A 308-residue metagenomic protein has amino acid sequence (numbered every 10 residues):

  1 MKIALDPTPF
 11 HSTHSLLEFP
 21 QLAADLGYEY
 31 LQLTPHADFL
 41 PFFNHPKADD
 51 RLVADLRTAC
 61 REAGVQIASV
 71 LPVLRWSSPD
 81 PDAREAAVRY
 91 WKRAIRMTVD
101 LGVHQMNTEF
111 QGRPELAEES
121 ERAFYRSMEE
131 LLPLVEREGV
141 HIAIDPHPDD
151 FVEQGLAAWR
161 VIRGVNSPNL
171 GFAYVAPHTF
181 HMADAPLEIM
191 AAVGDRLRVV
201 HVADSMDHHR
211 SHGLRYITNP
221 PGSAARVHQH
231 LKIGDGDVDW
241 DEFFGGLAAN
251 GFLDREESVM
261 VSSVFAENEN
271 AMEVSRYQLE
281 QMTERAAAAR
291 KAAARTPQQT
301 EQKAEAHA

Functional and structural regions predicted by a protein language model:
M1-P7, A68-S78, N107, G112: N-terminal small/glycine-rich loop or linker at the start of catalytic domains across soluble metabolic enzymes
K2-T8, L31, A37, R126-K232 (+4 more regions): Acidic/histidine-rich catalytic cores of soluble enzymes
F10, S258-A271, Q278: A short, acidic, flexible beta-alpha connecting loop/helix-capping segment that sits on the rim of active
L17, T58-A63, W76-F172, A286-A293: Active-site acidic/histidine proton-transfer and metal-coordination neighborhood in alpha/beta enzyme cores
P20-D25, K47-A68, K92-G102, E129-R137 (+3 more regions): Acidic (Asp/Glu)-rich catalytic clusters
Q32, S69-L71, N107, A143 (+2 more regions): Conserved beta-strand positions in the central sheet of alpha/beta enzyme cores
Q32-C60, F110-L116: Glycine-rich, proline-tolerant flexible connector loops at the mouths of alpha/beta enzymes
E269-A289: C-terminal helical cap(s) of enzyme catalytic domains, especially alpha/beta-barrels
